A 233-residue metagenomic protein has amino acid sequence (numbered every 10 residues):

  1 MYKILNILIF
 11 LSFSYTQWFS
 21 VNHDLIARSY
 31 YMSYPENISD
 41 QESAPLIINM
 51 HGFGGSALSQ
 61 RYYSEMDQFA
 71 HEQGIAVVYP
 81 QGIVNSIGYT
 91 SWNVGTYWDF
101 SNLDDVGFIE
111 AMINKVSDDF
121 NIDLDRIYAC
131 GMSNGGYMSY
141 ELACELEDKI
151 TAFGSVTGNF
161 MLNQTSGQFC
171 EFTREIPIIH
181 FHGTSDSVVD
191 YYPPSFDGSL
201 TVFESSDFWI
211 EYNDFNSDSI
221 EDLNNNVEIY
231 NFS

Functional and structural regions predicted by a protein language model:
Y2-T16: Sec-dependent N-terminal signal peptides
Y15-L46, L58-R61, F69-E72, A76 (+8 more regions): A domain-start/cap signature at the N-terminus of enzymes
I47-N49, V77, I178: Hydrophobic beta-strand anchors of alpha/beta hydrolase catalytic cores
G52-S56, N85: Serine-hydrolase catalytic-loop signature spanning alpha/beta hydrolases and amidase-signature enzymes
Q81-D104: Cap/lid segment of the alpha/beta-hydrolase catalytic domain
W98-F120, E141: Alpha/beta-hydrolase active-site loop
H180-H182, D186: Short beta-strand/loop motif that positions the catalytic acidic residue of the alpha/beta-hydrolase fold
S187-T201: Conserved alpha/beta-hydrolase "acid-adjacent" motif
